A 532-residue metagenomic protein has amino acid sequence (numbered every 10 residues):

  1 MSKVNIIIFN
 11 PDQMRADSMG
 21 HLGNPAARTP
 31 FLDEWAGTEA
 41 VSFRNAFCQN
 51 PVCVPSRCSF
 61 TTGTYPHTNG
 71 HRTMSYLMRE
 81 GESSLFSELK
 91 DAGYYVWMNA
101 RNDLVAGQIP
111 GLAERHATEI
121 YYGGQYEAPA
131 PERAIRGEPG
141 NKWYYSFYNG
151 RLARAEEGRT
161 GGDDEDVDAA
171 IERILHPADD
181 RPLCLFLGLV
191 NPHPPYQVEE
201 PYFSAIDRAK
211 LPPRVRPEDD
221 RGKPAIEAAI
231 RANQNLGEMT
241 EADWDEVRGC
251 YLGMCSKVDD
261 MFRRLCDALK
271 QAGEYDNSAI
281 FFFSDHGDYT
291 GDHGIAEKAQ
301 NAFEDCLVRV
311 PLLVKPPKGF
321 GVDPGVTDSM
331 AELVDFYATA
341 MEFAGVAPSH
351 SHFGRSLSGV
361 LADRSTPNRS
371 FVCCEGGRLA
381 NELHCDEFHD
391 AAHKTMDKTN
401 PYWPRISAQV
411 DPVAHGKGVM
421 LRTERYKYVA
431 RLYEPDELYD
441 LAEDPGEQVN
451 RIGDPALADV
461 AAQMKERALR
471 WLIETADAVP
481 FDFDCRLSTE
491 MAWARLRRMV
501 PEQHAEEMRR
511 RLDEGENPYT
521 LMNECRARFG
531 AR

Functional and structural regions predicted by a protein language model:
M1-V4, R15, S42, M239-A242 (+3 more regions): Long, internal low-complexity/basic segments
M1-V41, K90, E200, G446-L457: Active-site-proximal N-terminal segment of extracellular/periplasmic enzymes that hydrolyze or transfer
S2-I6, I109-P129, G161-E218, K270-A279: Active-site regions of oxyanion-processing enzymes, predominantly non-cytosolic
I6-D12, R101, C184-L187, I206 (+6 more regions): A short aromatic-rich beta-strand->coil structural motif
D17-R57, G63-T64, G93-W97, L211-R216 (+2 more regions): Short, structured active-site-proximal loop/turn typified by the sulfatase FGly-forming signature C/S-X-P-X-R
S59-R159, G376: Catalytic-site neighborhoods of secreted/periplasmic enzymes that process anionic sulfate/phosphate groups
P195-V198, D267-E332: Histidine-centered active-site microenvironments of extracellular/periplasmic hydrolases and transferases
H286-D292, Y337, E342-E437: C-terminal cap/loop subdomain of S1 sulfatases and analogous C-terminal strand-loop tails that border
